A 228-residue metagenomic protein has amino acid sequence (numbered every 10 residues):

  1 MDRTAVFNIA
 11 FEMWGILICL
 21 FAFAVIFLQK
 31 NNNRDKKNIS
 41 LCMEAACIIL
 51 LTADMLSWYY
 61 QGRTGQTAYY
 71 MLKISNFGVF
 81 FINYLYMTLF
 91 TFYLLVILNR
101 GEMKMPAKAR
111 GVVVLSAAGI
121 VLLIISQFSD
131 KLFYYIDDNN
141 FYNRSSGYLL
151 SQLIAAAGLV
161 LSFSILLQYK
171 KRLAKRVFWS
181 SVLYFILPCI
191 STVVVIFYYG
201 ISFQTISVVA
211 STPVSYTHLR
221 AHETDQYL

Functional and structural regions predicted by a protein language model:
M1-V6: Short, strongly hydrophobic alpha-helical membrane anchors
F11-N31, D35-F92, V113-S129, S181-I196: Hydrophobic alpha-helical transmembrane segments of multi-pass membrane proteins
F27-S40, I97-A109, L167-V177: Membrane-interface helix-boundary motifs at transmembrane edges
L50-S57, A118-I136, G147-Q204: Hydrophobic transmembrane alpha-helices
G65-Q66, F133-N139: Membrane-interface helix termini and inter-helical loops of multi-pass transporters
M71-F81, N140-S151: Short aromatic-rich membrane-water interface segments that cap or initiate transmembrane helices in multi-pass membrane
V209-Y216: Alpha-helical transmembrane segments and their membrane-interface exit regions
T217-T224: Conserved small/polar residues in nucleotide/adenosyl-binding loops
